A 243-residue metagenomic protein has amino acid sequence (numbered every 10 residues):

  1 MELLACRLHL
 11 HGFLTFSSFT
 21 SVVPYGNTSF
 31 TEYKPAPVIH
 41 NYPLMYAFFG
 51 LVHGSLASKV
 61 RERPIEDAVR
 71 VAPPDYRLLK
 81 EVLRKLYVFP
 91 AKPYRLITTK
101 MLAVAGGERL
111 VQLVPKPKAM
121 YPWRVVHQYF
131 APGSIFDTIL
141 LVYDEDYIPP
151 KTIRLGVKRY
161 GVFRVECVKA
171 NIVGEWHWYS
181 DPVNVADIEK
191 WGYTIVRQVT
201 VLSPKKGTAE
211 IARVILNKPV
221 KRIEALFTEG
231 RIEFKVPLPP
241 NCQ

Functional and structural regions predicted by a protein language model:
M1-V60: N-terminal ordered "arm"
F13-F19, F30, F48-F49, F89 (+5 more regions): Phenylalanine-focused residue identity feature
F16, P73, R84-L86, A91 (+3 more regions): Generic intrinsically disordered, low-complexity segments enriched for polar/acidic and small residues
T20-V23, A103, K151-I153: Surface-exposed beta-strand edges and their flanking turn/coil or helix-capping segments
A36-E145: Extended, compositionally biased
Q128, G133-I135, I139-Q243: Basic polyanion-binding and macromolecular-assembly surfaces
